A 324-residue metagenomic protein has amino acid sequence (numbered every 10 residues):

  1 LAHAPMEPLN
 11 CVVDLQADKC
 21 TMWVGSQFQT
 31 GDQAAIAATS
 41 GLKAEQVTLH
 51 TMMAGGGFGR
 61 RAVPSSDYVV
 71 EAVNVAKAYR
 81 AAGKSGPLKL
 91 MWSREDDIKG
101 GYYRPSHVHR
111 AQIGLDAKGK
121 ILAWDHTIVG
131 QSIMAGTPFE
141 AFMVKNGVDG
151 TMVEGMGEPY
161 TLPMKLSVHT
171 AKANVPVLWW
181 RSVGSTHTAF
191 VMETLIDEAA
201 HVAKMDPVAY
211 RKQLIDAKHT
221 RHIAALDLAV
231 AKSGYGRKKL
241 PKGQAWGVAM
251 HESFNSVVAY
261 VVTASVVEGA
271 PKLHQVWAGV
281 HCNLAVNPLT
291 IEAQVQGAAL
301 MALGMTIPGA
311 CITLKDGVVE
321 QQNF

Functional and structural regions predicted by a protein language model:
L1-A4, G101-R104, G150-M152, H251-N255 (+1 more regions): Short Gly/Pro-enriched turn/cap motifs at secondary-structure boundaries
L1-C11, S106-T194, M305: Glycine-rich loop/linker segments at domain edges
L9, Q16-A17, V24-Q27, M52 (+6 more regions): Fold-independent oxyanion-binding glycine-rich loops and adjacent beta-strand/coil segments at enzyme active sites
N10-A82, A141-G155, W179-T220, A224 (+3 more regions): Alpha-helical support elements that line or immediately flank enzyme active sites and cofactor-binding pockets
C11, K19-T21, E45-T48, S85-M91 (+6 more regions): Structural motif
V70, K77-I133, W246, E252-V258: Phosphate/diphosphate-binding loops
K238-W246: Flexible, low-complexity linker/loop segments at domain and module junctions
